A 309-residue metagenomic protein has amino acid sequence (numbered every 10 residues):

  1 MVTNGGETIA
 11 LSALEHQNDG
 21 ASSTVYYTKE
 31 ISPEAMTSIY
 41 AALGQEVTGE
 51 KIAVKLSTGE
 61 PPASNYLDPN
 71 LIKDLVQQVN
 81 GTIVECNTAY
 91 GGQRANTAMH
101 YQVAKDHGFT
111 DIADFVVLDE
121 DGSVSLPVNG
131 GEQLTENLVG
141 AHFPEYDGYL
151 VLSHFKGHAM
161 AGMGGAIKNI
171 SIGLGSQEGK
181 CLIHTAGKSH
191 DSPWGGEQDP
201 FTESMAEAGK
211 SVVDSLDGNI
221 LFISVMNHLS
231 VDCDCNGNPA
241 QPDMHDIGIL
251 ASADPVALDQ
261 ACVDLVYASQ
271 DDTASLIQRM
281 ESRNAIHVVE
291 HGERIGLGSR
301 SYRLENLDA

Functional and structural regions predicted by a protein language model:
M1-T3: Universal eukaryotic N-terminal targeting presequences
G6, L14-A309: Extended, low-polarity segments enriched in aliphatic/aromatic residues
